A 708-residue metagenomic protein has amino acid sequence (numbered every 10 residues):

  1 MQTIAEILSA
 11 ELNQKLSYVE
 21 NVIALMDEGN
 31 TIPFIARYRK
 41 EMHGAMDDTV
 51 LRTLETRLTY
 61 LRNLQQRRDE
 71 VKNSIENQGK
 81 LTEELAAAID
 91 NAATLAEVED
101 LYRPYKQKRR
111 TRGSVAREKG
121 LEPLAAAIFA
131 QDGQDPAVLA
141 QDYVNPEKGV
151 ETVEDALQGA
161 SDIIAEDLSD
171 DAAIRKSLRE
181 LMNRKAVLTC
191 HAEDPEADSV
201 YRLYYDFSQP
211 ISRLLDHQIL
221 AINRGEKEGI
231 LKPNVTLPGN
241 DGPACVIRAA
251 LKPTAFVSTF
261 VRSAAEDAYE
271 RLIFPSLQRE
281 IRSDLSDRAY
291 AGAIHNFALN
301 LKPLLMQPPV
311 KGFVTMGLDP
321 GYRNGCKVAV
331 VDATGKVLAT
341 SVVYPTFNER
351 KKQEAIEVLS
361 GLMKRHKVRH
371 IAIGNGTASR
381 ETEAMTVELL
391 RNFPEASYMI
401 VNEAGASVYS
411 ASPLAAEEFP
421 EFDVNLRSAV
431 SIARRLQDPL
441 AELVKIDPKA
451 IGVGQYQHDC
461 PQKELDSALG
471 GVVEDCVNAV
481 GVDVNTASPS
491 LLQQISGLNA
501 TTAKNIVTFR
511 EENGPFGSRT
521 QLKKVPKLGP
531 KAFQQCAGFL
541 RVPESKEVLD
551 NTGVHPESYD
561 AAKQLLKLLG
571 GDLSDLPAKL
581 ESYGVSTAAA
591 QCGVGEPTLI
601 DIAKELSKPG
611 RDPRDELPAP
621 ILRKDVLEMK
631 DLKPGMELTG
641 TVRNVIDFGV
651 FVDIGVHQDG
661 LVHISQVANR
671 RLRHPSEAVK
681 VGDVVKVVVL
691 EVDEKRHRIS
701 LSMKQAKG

Functional and structural regions predicted by a protein language model:
N13, P308-P309, E474-T508, K624-V662 (+1 more regions): C-terminal accessory/binding modules appended to enzymatic or scaffolding proteins
V19, T56, T340-F347, H370 (+7 more regions): Short beta-alpha connecting loops at secondary-structure transitions that line or flank enzyme active sites
A24-D27, P104, V115-E118, A221-G225 (+14 more regions): Replace "in large, NTP-powered and nucleic-acid-processing enzymes" with "in large, NTP-powered factors and other
T31-I32, H43, D47-E147, A479-E616 (+3 more regions): Accessory alpha-helical DNA-binding modules that contact the DNA backbone or grooves
F34, V50-T53, Y60, L64-G317 (+2 more regions): Duplex nucleic acid-engaging cores and interfaces of nucleic-acid transaction enzymes
E97, M399, G405, S410-V480 (+1 more regions): Long, charge-rich intrinsically disordered scaffolds of nucleic-acid metabolism proteins
D142-V153, F207-P210, D241-L251, A255-Y269 (+5 more regions): Low-complexity, acidic/Ser/Thr- and charged residue-rich accessory regions of DNA metabolism proteins
E180-V187, L318-Y322, G376-E381, V401-V408 (+5 more regions): A glycine-rich phosphate-binding loop feature that marks nucleotide/adenosyl-phosphate handling sites
